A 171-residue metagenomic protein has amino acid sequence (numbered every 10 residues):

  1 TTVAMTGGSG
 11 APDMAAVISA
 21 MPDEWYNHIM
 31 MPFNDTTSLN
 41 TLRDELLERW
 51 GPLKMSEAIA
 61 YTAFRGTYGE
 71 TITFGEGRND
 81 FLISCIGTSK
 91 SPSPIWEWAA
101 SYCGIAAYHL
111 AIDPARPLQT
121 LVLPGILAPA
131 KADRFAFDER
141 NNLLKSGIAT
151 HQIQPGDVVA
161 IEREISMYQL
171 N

Functional and structural regions predicted by a protein language model:
T1-W96: Polar low-complexity, Ser/Thr/Gly/Ala/Asp/Asn-rich disordered segments used for subunit assembly and tip/surface
E57, G66, E70, E76-N171: Extended basic-aromatic, gly/pro-enriched interface segments that bind polyanionic ligands
